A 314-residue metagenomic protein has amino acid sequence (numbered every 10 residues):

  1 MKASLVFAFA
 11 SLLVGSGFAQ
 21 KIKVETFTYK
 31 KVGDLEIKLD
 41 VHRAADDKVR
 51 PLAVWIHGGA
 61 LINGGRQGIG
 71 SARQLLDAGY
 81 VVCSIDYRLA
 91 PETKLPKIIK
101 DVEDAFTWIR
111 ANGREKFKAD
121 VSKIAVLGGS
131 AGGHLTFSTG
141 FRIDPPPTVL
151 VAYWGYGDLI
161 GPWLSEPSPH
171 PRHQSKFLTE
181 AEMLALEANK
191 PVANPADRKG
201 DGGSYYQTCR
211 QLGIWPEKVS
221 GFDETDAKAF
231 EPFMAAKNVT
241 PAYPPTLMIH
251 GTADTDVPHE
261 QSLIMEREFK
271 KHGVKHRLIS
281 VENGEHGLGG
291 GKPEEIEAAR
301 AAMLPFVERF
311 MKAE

Functional and structural regions predicted by a protein language model:
Q20-K48, I99: N-terminal cap/lid segment of alpha/beta-hydrolase-fold proteins
F27, D104-A181, A227-F230: Primarily recognizes the serine-hydrolase "nucleophile elbow" in alpha/beta-hydrolase and SGNH/GDSL folds
V49-G59: Short beta-strand element of the alpha/beta-hydrolase
R66-S84: Short amphipathic alpha-helix adjacent to the substrate-entry channel of hydrolases
V149-N238: Accessory cap/linker subdomain of secreted extracellular hydrolases
E231, T255-I264: Conserved alpha/beta-hydrolase "acid-adjacent" motif
A242, M248-H250, D254: Short beta-strand/loop motif that positions the catalytic acidic residue of the alpha/beta-hydrolase fold
E294-E314: Catalytic active-site module of serine/aspartate enzymes centered on a nucleophile-bearing elbow/loop
